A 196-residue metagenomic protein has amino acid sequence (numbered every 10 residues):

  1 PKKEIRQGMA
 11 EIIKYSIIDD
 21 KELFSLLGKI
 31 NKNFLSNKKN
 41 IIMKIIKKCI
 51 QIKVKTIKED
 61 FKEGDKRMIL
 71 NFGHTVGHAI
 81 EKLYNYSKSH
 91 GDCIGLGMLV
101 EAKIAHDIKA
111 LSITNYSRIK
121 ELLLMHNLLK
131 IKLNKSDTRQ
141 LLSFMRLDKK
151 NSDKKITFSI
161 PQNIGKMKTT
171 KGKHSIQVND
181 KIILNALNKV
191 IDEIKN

Functional and structural regions predicted by a protein language model:
P1-L70: Carboxylate- and glycine-rich phosphate/diphosphate-binding segment that chelates Mg2+/Mn2+
E4, A10-I13, L111-N196: C-terminal charged capping/lid subdomain of soluble metabolic enzymes
L70-F72, S87-I94: Short glycine/threonine-rich catalytic loop with a Thr-x-Gly-x-Asp
F72, V76-I80: Active-site His/Glu-centered metal-binding helix of metallohydrolases
A79-K88: Catalytic Zn2+-binding segment of zinc metalloproteases
I94-V100: Small-residue-rich helix-loop
V100-A110: Post-HExxH zinc-binding segment in Zn-dependent metallohydrolases
